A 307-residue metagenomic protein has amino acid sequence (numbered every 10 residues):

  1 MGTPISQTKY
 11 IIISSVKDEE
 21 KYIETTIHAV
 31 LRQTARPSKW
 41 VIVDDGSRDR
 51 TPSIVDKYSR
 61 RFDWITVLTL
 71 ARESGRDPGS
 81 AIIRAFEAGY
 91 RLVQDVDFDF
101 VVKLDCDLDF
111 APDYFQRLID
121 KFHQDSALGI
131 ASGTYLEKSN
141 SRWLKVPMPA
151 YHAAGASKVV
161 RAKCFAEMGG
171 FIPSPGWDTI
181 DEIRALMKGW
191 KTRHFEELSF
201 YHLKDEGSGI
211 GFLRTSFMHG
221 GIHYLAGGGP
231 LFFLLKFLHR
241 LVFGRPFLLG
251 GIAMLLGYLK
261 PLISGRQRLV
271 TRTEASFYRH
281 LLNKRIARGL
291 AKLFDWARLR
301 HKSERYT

Functional and structural regions predicted by a protein language model:
M1-R32: N-proximal low-complexity "stem/linker" segments adjacent to membrane-targeting elements
T26, R72-V93: Glycine-rich, basic loop-to-helix element that forms the pyrophosphate-binding segment of sugar-nucleotide handling
H28-S74: Acidic donor-binding segment of Leloir-type glycosyltransferases
S74, D109-L144: Conserved donor NDP-sugar-binding/catalytic core segment of glycosyltransferases
G89, D97-D109: Short beta-strand-to-loop acidic/aromatic patch adjacent to the donor-nucleotide binding site
A154-G169: Conserved nucleotide-sugar donor-binding and metal-coordinating catalytic region shared by glycosyltransferases
F171-F237: Catalytic donor/gating beta->alpha subdomain of glycosyltransferases that bind UDP-sugars
T215-T307: Non-catalytic, C-terminal membrane-associated alpha-helical segments of glycosyltransferases
